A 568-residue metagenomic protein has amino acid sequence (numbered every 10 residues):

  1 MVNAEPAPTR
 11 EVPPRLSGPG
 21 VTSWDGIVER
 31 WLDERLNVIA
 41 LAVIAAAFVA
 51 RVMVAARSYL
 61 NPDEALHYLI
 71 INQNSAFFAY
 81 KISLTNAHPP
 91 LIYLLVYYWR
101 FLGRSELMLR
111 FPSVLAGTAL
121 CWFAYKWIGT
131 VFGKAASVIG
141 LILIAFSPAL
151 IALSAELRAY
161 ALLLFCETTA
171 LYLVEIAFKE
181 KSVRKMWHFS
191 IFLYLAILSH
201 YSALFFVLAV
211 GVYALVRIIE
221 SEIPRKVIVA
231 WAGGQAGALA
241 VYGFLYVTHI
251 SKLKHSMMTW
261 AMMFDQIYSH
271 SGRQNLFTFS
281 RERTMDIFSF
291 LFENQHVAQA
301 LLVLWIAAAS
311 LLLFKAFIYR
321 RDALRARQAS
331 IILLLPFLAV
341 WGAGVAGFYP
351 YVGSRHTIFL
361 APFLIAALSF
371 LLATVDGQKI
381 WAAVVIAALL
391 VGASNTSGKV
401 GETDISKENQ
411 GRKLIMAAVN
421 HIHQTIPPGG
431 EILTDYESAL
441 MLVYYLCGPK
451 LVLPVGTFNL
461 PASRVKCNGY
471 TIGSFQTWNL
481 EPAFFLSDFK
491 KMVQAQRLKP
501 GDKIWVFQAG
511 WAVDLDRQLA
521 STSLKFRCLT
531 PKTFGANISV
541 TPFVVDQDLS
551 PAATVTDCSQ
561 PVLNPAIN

Functional and structural regions predicted by a protein language model:
M1-T9: N-terminal acidic, proline/glycine-rich, low-complexity intrinsically disordered segments
T9, P13-L563, I567: Membrane-proximal helix-loop-helix interfaces that form the catalytic/acceptor-binding platform of multi-pass membrane
